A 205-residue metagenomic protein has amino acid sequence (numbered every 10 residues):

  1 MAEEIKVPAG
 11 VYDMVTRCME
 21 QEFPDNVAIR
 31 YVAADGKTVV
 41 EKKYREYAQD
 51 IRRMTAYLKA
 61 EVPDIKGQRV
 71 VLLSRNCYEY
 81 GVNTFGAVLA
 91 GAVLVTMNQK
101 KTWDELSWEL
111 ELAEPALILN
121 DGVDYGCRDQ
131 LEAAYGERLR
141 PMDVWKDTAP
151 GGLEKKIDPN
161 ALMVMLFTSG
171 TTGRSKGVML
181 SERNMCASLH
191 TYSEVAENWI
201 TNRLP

Functional and structural regions predicted by a protein language model:
M1-E61, K66, A90, E111: N-lobe entry segment of adenylate-forming
E3-D13, M142-L162: Flexible, low-complexity linker/hinge segments
P24-V27, P150-F167, G173-R174, N184 (+1 more regions): Conserved pre-ATP/AMP-binding loop-to-beta segment of ANL
V40, T55-K101: Conserved AMP-binding/adenylate-forming
V40-R45, M163-H190: Conserved AMP-binding A3 loop
Y47-A56, V178-P205: Conserved structural elements of the adenylate-forming
G86, E109, L131: Hydrophobic/aromatic ligand-binding patch that stacks against planar heteroaromatic rings of cofactors or nucleotides
K101-R128, T148-A149, S188-P205: Conserved ATP-dependent adenylate/AMP-binding module captured primarily in the ANL superfamily
